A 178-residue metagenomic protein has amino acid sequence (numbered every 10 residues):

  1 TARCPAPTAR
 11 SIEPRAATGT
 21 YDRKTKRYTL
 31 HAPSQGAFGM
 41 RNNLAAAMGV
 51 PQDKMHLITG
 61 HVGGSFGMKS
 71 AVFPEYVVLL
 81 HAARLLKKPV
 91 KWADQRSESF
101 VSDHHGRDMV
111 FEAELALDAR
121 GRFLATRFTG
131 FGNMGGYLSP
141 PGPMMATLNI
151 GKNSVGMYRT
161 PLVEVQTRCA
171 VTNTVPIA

Functional and structural regions predicted by a protein language model:
T1-A178: Structural alpha/beta core scaffold segments of enzyme domains
